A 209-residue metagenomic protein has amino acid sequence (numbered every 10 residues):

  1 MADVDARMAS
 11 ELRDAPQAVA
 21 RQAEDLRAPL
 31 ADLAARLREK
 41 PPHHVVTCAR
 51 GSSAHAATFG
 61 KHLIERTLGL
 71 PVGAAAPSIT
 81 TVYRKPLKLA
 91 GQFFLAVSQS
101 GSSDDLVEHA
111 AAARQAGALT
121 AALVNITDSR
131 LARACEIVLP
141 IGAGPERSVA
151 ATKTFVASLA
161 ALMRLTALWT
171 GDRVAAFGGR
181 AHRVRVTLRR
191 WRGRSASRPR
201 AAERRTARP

Functional and structural regions predicted by a protein language model:
M1-H43: An N-terminal, well-structured beta->alpha segment
V4, M8, A15, P29 (+4 more regions): Alpha-helical structural motif
D14-Q17, E108, T206-A207: Low-complexity, compositionally biased segments
A20-R38, A49, A181-P209: Cofactor-pocket helix-loop regions in the catalytic cores of large enzyme subunits
R38-V186: Glycine-rich phosphate-binding loops that contact phosphosugars or nucleotide phosphates
